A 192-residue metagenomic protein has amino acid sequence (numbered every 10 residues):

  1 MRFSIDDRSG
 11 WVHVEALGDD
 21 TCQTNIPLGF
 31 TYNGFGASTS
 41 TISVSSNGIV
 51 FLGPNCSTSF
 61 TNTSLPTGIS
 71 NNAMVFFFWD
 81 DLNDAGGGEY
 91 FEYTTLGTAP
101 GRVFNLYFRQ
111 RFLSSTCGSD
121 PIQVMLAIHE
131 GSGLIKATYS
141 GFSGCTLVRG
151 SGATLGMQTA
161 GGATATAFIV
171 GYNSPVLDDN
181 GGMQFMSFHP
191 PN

Functional and structural regions predicted by a protein language model:
M1-N192: Extracytoplasmic Ser/Thr/Pro-rich, glycosylation-prone low-complexity segments
